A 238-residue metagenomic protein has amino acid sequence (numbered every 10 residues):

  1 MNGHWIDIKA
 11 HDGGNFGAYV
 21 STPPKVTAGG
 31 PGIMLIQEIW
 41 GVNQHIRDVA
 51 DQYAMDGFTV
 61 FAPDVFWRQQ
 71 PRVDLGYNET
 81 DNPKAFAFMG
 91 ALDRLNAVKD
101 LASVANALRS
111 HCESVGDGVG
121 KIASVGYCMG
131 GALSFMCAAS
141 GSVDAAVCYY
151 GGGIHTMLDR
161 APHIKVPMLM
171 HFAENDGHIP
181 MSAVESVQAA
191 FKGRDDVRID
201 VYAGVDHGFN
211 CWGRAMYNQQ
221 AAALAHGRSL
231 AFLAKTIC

Functional and structural regions predicted by a protein language model:
M1-C238: N-terminal cap/leader regions of alpha/beta-hydrolase-fold enzymes, predominantly small-molecule hydrolases
